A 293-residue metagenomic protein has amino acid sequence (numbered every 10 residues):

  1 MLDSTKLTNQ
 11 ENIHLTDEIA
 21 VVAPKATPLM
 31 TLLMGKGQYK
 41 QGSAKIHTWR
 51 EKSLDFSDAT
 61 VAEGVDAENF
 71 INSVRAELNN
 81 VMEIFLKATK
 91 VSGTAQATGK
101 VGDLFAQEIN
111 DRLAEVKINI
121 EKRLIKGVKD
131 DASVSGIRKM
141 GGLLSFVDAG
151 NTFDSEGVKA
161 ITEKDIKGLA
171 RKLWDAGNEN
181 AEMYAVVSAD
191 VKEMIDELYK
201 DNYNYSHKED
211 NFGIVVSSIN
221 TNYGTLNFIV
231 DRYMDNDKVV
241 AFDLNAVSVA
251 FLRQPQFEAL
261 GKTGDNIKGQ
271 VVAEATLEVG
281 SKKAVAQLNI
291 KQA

Functional and structural regions predicted by a protein language model:
M1-A293: Flexible, glycine/threonine- and acidic-rich loop/arm segments that mediate assembly and lattice contacts in viral
